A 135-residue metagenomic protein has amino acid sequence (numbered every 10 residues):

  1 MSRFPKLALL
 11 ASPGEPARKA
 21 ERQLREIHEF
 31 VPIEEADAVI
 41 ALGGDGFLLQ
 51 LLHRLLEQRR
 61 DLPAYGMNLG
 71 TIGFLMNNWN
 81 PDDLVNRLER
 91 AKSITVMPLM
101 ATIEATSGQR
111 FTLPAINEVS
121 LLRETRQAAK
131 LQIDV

Functional and structural regions predicted by a protein language model:
M1-E29: Short, charged N-terminal beta->alpha structural module
S12, G70-V135: Catalytic core of DAGKc-family lipid kinases
H28-A38: Short acidic low-complexity segments
A41-D45: N-terminal glycine-rich "phosphate-gripper" loop used for MgATP/nucleotide binding and carboxylate activation
G46-L52: Short glycine/serine/threonine-rich phosphate/pyrophosphate-binding segments that cradle anionic phosphate groups
L55-Q58: Active-site catalytic pocket residues across diverse enzymes, especially alpha/beta-hydrolases
L62-P63: Proline-centered loop/turn at the N-terminus of a beta-strand
